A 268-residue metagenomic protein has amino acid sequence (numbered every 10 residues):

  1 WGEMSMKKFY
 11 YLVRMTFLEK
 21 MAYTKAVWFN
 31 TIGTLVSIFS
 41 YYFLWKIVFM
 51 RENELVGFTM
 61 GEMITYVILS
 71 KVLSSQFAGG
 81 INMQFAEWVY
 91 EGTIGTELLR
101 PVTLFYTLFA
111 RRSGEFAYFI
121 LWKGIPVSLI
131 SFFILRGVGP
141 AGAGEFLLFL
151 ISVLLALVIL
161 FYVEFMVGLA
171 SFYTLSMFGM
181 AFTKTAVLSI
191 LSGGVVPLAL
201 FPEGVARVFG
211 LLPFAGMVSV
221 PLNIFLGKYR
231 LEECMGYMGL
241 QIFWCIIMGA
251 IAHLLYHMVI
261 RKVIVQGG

Functional and structural regions predicted by a protein language model:
G2-G268: Hydrophobic transmembrane alpha-helices and immediately adjacent juxtamembrane helices of multi-pass inner-membrane
